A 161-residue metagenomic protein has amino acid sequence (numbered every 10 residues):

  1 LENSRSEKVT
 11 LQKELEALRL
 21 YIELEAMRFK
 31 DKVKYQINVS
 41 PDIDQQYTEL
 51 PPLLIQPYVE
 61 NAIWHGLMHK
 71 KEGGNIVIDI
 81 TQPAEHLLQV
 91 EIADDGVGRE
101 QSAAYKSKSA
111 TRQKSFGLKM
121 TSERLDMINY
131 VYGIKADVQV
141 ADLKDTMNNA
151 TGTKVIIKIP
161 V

Functional and structural regions predicted by a protein language model:
L1-D137, M147: Two-component histidine phosphotransfer core
V140-L143: ABC-family ATPase nucleotide-binding domain "signature/switch" substructure
T151-V161: Short C-terminal beta-strand
